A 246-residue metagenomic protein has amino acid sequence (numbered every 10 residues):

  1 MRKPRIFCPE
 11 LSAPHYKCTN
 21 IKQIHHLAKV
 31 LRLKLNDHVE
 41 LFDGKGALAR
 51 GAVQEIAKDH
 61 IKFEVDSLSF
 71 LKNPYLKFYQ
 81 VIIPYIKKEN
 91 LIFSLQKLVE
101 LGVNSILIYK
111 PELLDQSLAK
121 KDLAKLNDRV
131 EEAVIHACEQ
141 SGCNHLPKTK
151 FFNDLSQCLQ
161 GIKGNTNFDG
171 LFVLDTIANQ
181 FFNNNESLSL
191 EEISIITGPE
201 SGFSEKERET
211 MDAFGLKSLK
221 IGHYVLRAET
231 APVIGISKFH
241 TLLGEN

Functional and structural regions predicted by a protein language model:
M1-F70, L123: N-terminal positively charged helical leader segments and presequences
L11, L68, K110-L113, H223: Short, ordered loop/turn segments at secondary-structure junctions
V39, E64, F70-I83, S187: Mobile, glycine- and charge-enriched loop segments and immediately flanking short secondary-structure elements within
K72-G170: RNA substrate-binding interface of SAM-dependent RNA methyltransferases
D175-S189: Strongly charged, low-complexity linkers/loops
L190-T210: A C-terminal functional module that forms or caps the active site or interfaces directly with catalytic machinery
E205-N246: Structured adenosyl-cofactor binding patch, chiefly the S-adenosyl-L-methionine
